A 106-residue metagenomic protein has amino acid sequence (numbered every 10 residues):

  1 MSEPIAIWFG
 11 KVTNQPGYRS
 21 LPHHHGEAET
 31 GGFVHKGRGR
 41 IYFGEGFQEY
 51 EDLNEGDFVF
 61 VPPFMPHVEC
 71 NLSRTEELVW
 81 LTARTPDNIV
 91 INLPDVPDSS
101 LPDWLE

Functional and structural regions predicted by a protein language model:
M1-P22, A28: A short glycine-rich, His/Asp/Glu-containing loop-to-beta-strand
M1-P4, G46-E49, R74-E77: Short, solvent-exposed loop/turn segments that connect beta-strands within catalytic domains and beta-strand-rich
W8-G10, T30, M65, E76: Residues that flank catalytic or metal-binding motifs in active/ligand-binding sites
F9-T13, G31, Y50, F58-F60 (+1 more regions): Conserved hydrophobic/aromatic beta-strand scaffold that supports enzyme active sites
V12, V68-E106: Double-stranded beta-helix
R19, A28-E55, M65: A short beta-strand-loop-beta hairpin characteristic of the jelly-roll/cupin
H25, L53, L72-R74: Short glycine/proline-enriched turns and hinge-like loops at secondary-structure junctions
F58, F64-M65, C70: Short, surface-exposed secondary-structure boundary micro-motifs
